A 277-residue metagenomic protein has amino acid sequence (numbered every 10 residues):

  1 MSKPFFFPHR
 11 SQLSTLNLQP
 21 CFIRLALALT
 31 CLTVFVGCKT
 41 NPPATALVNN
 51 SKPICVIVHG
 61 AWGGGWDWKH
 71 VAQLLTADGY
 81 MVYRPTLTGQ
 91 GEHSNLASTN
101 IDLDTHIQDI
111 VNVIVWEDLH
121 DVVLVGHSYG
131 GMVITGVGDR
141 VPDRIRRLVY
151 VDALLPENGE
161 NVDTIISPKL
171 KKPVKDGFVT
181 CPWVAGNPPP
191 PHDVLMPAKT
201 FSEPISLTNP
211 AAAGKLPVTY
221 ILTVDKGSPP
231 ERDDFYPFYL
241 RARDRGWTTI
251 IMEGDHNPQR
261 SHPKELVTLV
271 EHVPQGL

Functional and structural regions predicted by a protein language model:
V34-G37: C-terminal motif of bacterial Sec signal peptides marking the signal peptidase cleavage site
G60-G63, S128: Active-site glycine-rich loops that stabilize anionic/oxyanionic intermediates across multiple enzyme folds
W62-H70, V82: Serine-hydrolase catalytic-loop signature spanning alpha/beta hydrolases and amidase-signature enzymes
L75-N95: Conserved alpha/beta-hydrolase
T99, D139, R144-I145, V149-P182 (+2 more regions): Flexible "cap/lid" loop of the alpha/beta hydrolase fold
I107-V122: Conserved acidic catalytic loop of the alpha/beta-hydrolase fold
V125-G126, G130, I134: Gly/Ala-rich beta-loop-alpha elbow adjacent to hydrolase catalytic centers
V224-E253, R260, L269-V273: Conserved loop-alpha-helix segment in the C-terminal half of the alpha/beta-hydrolase fold that carries the catalytic
